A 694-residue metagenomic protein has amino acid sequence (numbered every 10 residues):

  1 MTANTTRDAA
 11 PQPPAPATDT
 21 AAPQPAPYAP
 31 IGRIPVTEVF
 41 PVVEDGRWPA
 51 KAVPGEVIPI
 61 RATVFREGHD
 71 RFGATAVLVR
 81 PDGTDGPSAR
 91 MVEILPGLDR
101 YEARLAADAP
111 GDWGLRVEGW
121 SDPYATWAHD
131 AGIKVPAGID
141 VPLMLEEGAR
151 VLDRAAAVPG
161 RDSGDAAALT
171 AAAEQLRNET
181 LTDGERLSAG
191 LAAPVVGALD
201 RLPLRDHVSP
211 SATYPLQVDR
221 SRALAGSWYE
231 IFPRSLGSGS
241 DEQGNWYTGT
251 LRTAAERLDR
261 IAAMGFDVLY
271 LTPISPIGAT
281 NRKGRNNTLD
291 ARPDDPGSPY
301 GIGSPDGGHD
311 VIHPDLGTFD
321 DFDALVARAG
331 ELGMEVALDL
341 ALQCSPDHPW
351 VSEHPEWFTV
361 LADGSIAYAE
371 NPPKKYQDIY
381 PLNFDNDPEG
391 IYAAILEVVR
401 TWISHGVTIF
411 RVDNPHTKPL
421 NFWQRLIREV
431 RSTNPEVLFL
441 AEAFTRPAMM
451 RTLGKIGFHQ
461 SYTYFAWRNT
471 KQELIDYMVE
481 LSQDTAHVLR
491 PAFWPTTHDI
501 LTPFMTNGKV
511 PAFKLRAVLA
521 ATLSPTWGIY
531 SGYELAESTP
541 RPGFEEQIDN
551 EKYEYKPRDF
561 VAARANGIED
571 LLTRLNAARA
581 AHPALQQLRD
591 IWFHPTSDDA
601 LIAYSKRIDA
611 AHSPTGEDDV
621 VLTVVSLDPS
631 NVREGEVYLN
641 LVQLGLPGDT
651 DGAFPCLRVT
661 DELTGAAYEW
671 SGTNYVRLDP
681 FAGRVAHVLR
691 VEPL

Functional and structural regions predicted by a protein language model:
M1-S238, E242-D267, A329, G454-G457 (+3 more regions): Carbohydrate-interacting/catalytic domains
A225-G249, I277-L325, S352-E389, I548-P557: Aromatic- and acidic-residue-enriched carbohydrate-binding clefts of CAZyme catalytic domains
S227-Y229, L269-L271, V336-L338, F410 (+4 more regions): Hydrophobic faces of well-ordered beta-strands that scaffold small-molecule active sites in alpha/beta enzyme cores
G249-R260, D387-W402, A512-A517: Short, acidic/polar
T253-I277, T401, V407: Catalytic domains of carbohydrate-active enzymes, especially glycoside hydrolases
S345-E356, W423, R431-S432, F444-Q472 (+1 more regions): Substrate-binding cleft/loops of secretory-pathway carbohydrate-active enzymes
S352, V360, N383-L453: Active-site neighborhood of glycoside hydrolase catalytic domains
E429-L438, E442, P447, N469-G543 (+2 more regions): Catalytic-core region of carbohydrate-active enzymes that cleave or remodel glycosidic bonds
